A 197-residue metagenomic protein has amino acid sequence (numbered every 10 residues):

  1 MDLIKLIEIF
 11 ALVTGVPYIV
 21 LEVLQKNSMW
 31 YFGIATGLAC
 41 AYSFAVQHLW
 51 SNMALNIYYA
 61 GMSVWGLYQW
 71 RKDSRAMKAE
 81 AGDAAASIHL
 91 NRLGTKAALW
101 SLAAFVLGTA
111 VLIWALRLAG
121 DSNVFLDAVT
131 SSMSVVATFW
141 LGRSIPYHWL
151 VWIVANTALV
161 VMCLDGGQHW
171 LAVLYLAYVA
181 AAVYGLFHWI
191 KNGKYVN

Functional and structural regions predicted by a protein language model:
M1-W30, T36, Y42, D73-A81 (+1 more regions): Polytopic alpha-helical membrane-helix bundles and their juxtamembrane interface segments in multi-pass membrane
I34-Y42, Q47-D73: Alpha-helical membrane segments and adjacent membrane-interface helices in multi-pass membrane proteins
